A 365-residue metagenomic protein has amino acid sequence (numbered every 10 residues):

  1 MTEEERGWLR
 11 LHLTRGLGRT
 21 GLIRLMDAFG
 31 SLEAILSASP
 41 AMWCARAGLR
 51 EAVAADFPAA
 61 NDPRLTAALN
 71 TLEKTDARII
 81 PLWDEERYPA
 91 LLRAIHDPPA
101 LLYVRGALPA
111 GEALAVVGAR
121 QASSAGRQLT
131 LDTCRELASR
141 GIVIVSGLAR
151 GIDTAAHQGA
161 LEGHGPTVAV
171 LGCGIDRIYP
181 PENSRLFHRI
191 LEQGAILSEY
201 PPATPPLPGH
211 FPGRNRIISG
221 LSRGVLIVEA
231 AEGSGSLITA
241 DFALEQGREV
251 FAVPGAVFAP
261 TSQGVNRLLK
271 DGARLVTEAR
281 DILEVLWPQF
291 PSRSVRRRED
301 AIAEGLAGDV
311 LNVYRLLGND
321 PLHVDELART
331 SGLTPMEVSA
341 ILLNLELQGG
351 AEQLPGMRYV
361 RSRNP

Functional and structural regions predicted by a protein language model:
M1-E4, T75, L82-P365: Glycine-biased, small-residue-rich flexible motifs in mid-sequence functional cores and linkers
M1-E86, V324, Q348-G350, P355-P365: Short, small/acidic-rich helices and loops at N termini and domain boundaries of DNA replication/processing enzymes
